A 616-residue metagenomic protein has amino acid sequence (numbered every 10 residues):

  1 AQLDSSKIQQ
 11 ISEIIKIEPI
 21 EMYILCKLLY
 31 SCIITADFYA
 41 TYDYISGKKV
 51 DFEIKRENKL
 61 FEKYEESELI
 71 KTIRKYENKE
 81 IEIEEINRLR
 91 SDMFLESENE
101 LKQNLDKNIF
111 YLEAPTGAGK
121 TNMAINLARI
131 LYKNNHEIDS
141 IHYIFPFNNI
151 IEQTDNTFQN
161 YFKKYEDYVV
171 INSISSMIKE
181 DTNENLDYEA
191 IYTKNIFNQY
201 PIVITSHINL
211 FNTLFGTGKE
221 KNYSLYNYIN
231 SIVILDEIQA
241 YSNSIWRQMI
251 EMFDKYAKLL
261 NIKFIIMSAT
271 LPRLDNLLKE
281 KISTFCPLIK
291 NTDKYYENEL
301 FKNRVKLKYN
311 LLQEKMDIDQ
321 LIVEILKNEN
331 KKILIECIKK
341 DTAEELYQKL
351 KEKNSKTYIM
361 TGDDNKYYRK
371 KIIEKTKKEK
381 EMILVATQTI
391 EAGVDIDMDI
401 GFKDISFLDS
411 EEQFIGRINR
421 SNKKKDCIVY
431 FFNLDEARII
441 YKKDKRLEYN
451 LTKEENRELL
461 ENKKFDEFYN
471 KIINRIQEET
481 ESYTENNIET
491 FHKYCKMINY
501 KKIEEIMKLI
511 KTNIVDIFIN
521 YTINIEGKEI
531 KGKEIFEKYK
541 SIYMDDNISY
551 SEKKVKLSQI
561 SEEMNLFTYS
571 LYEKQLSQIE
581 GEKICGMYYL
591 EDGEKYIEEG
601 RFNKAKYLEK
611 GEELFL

Functional and structural regions predicted by a protein language model:
A1-E80: N-terminal accessory nucleic-acid engagement/regulatory domains that precede and modulate ATP-driven motor cores
D106-A128: Walker A/P-loop
I138-Y161, S175, R273: Conserved Walker A/P-loop ATP-binding site and its immediately adjacent core in helicase/helicase-like ATPase domains
K164-F215: Inter-Walker segment of RecA-like/P-loop motor cores
V170-D181, I338-D341, T357-I373, T387-E391: Conserved helicase motor
K221-Y256: SF2 helicase catalytic motif II
A257, Q320-E324, N328-N330, D341-S355 (+5 more regions): C-terminal helicase lobe and adjacent C-terminal extensions/tails of nucleic-acid helicase motors
T270-I325: Interdomain hinge/linker at the junction between the two RecA-like core domains of SF2 helicases
